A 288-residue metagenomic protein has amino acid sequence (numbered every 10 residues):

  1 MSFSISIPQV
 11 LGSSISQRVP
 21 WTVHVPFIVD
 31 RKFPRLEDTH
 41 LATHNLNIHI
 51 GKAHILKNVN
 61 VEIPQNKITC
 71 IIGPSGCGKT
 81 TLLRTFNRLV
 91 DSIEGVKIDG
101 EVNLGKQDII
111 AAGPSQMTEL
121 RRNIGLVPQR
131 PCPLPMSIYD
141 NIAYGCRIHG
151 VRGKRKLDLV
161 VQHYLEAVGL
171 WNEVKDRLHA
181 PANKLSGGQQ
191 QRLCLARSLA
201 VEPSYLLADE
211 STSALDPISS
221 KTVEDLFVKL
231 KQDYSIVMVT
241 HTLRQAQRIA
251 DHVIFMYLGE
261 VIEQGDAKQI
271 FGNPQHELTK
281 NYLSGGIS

Functional and structural regions predicted by a protein language model:
E101-D108, R155-K175: Conserved ABC ATPase "signature" region
E101-E119, H179, I270: ABC ATPase NBD Q-loop/coupling interface
A180-L185, Q189: Conserved ABC ATPase signature
E202: Conserved catalytic motifs of ABC-family nucleotide-binding domains
L206-D209: Catalytic Walker B motif of ABC-type/P-loop ATPase nucleotide-binding domains
Q264-G265: ABC ATPase "signature
